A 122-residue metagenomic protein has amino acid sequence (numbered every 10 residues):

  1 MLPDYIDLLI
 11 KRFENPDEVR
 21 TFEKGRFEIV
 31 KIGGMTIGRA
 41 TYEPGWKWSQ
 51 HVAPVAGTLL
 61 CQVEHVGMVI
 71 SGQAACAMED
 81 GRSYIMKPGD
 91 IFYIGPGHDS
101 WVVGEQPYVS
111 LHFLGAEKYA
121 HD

Functional and structural regions predicted by a protein language model:
M1-T41, S49: A short, N-terminal "cap"/entry segment at the start of jelly-roll beta-barrel domains of the cupin/DSBH fold
D17, R26-F27, I37, E64 (+3 more regions): Short, acidic/polar N-cap/turn motifs at the starts of alpha helices
M35, P54-D80: Glycine- and acidic-residue-biased ligand/ion/polar-headgroup-sensing regions
R39-A40, Y93-I94, D99, G104-D122: A short hydrophobic beta-strand segment most commonly corresponding to one strand of the jelly-roll/cupin
R39-L60: Conserved short histidine dyad/triad with adjacent acidic residue
K47-W48, G72-A77, S100: Short beta-strand segments in beta-sandwich/barrel cores
M78-G97: Short acidic-glycine-tyrosine-enriched beta hairpin
